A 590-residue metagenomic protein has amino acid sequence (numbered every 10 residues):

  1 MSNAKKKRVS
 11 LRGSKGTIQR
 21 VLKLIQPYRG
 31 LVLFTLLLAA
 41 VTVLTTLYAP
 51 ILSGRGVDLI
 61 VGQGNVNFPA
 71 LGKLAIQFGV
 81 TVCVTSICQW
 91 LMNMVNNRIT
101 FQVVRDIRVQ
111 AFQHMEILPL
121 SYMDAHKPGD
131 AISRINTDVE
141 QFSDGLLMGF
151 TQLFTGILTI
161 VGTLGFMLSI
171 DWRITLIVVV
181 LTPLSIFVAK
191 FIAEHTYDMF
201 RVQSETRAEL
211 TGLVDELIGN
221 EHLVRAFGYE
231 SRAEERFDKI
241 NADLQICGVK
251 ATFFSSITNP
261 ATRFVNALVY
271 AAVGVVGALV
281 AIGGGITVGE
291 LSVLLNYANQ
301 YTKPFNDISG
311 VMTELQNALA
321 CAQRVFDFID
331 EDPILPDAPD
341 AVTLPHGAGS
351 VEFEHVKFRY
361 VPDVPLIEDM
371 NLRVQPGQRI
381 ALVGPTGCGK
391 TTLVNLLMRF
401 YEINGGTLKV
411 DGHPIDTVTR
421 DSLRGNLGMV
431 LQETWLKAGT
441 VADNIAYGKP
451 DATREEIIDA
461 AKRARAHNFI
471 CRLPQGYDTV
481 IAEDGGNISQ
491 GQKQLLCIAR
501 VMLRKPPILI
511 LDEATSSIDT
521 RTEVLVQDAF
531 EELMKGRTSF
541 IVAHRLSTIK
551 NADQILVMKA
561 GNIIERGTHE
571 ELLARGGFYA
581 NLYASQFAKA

Functional and structural regions predicted by a protein language model:
S2-V9, F101, V109-S133, T137-V139 (+7 more regions): Short intracellular "coupling" helices and adjacent cytoplasmic loop segments at the cytosolic face of multi-pass
G16-T17, I25, V57, M92 (+4 more regions): Juxtamembrane loop-to-helix connectors within ABC transporter transmembrane domains
R29-G30, L120-S121, T137-L146, F150 (+6 more regions): An intracellular "coupling" helix at the cytosolic face of ABC transporter transmembrane type-1 domains
V32-L91, L168-R173, G284-V288: Transmembrane helix-loop-helix hairpins at lipid-water interfaces of multipass membrane proteins, especially the type-1
V41-T45, A49, G79, C83-T100 (+4 more regions): Hydrophobic alpha-helical membrane-associated segments
G54, T81-V84, Q89, G149-A193 (+1 more regions): A hydrophobic transmembrane-helix motif
Y229, F253, Q300-F328: Cytosolic ends of transmembrane helices, especially the final helix of ABC transmembrane type-1 domains
D330, L335-D337, L344-A590: ABC-type nucleotide-binding domain
